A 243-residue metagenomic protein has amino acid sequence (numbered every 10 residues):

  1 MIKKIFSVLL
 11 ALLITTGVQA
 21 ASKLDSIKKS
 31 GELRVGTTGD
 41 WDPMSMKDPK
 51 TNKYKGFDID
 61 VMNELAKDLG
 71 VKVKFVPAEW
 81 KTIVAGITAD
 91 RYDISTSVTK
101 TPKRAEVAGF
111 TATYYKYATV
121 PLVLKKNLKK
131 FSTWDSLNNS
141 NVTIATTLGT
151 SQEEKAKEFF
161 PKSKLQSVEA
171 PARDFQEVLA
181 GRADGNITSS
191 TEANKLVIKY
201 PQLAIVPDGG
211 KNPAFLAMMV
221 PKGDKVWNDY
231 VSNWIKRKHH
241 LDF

Functional and structural regions predicted by a protein language model:
A21, V71-F75, E79-K81, T99-R104 (+2 more regions): A conserved helix-loop-strand patch within extracytoplasmic ligand-binding domains of the periplasmic binding
S22-V98, E106: Extracytoplasmic small-molecule ligand-binding "clamshell" domains of the periplasmic binding protein/Venus flytrap
L24, Y54-D58, A105-Y117, I205-D208 (+1 more regions): A structural signal for short loop-to-beta-strand junctions that line the ligand-binding cleft of periplasmic/secreted
S45-T51, M62-V71, T133-S140, G149-V168 (+1 more regions): Ligand-binding cleft/hinge of the Venus flytrap
I59-D60, K74-A85, Q166-A180, N212-A214: Short helix-initiation/N-cap motifs at beta->coil->alpha
I59-D68, N127, D135, N141 (+2 more regions): Extended ligand-binding regions for polar small-molecule ligands
T82-A85, V98-E106, E154-E158, L179-N212: A ligand-binding cleft/hinge motif common to bilobed small-molecule-binding domains
K116-V120, N194-K236: Periplasmic-binding protein-like
